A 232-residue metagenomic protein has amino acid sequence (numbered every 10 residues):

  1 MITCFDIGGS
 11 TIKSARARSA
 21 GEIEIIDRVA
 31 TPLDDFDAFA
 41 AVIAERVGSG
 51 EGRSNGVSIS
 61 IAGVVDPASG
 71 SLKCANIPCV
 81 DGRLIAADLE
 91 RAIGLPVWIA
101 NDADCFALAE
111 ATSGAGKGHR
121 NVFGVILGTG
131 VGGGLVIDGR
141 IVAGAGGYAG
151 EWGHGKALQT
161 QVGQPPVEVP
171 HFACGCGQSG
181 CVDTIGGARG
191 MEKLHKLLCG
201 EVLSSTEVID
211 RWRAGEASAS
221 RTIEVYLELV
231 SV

Functional and structural regions predicted by a protein language model:
M1-T3: Extreme N-terminal starter segment of soluble prokaryotic enzymes
S10, A62-V65, G128-G130: Short glycine-rich anion-binding loops that position phosphate/pyrophosphate groups of nucleotides and phosphorylated
T11, E22-I23, L72, I141-V142: Hydrophobic "anchor" residues
R16, I26, D35-A38, W98 (+1 more regions): Glycine/GP-enriched mid-protein hinge/lid loop-to-helix segment characteristic of carbohydrate kinases
R28-A30, N76-I77, G146-G147: Short clusters of small/polar residues that mark proteolytic maturation junctions
P32, F36-A44, G52-V57, G63-F123: Glycine-rich phosphate-binding loop and adjoining helix at the ATP-binding site of ATP-dependent phosphoryl-transfer
R221-V232: Phosphate/ATP-binding catalytic cores across multiple sugar-kinase/actin-like superfamilies, primarily ASKHA
